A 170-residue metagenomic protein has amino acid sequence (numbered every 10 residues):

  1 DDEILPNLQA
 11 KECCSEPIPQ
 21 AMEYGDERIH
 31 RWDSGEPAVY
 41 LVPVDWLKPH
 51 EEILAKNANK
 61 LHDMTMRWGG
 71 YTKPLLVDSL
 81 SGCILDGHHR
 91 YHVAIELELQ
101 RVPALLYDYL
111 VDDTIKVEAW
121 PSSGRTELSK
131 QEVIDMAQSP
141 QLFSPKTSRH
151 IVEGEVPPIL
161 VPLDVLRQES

Functional and structural regions predicted by a protein language model:
C13-C14: Cysteine-centered motifs
E23-L80, I95, Q100-R101, L105-Y107: Short alpha-helix boundary/capping and kink motifs at helix termini
L85-S170: Basic- and aromatic-enriched surface patches that contact anionic nucleotides/nucleic acids
